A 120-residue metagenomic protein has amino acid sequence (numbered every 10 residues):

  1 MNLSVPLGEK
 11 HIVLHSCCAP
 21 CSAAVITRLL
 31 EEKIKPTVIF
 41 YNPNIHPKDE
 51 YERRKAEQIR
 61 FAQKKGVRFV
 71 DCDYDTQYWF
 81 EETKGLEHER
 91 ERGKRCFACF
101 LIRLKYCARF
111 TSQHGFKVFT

Functional and structural regions predicted by a protein language model:
N2-T120: ATP-dependent adenylation/nucleotidyltransferase module used to activate substrates
